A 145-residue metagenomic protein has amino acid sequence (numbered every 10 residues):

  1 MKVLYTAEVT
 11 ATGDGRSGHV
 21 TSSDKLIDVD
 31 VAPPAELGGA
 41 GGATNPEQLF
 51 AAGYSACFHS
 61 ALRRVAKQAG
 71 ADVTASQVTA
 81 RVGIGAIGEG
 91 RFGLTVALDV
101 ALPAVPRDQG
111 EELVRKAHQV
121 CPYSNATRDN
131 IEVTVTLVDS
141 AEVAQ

Functional and structural regions predicted by a protein language model:
M1-A52, H59-Q145: Extended beta-strand/beta-hairpin segments
